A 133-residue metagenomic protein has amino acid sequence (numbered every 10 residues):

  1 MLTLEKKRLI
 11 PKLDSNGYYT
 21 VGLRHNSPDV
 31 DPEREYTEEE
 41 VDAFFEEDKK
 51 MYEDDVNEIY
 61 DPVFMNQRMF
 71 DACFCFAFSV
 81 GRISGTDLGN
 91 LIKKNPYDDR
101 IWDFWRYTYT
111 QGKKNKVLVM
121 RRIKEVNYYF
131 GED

Functional and structural regions predicted by a protein language model:
M1-K6, F70-F78: Short, functionally critical alpha-helical segments immediately adjacent to catalytic or ligand/cofactor-binding
L2-Y18, H25, V30, Y36 (+4 more regions): Long, amphipathic alpha-helical surface segments
E58-R68, A72, F76: Short, structured surface segments that line ligand/substrate-binding pockets
